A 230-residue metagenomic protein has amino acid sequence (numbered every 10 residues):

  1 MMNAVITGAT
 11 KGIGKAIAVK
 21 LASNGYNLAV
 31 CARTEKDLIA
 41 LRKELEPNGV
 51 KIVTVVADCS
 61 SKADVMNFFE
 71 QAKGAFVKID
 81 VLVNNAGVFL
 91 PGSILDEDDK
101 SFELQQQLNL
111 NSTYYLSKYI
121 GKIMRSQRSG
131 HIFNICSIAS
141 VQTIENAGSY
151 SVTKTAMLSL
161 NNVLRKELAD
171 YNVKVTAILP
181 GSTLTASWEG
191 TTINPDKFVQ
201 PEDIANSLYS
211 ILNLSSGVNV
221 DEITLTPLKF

Functional and structural regions predicted by a protein language model:
T10-K11: Conserved glycine-rich cofactor-binding loop
N24-L41: Conserved glycine-rich Rossmann-like NAD(P)H-binding loop of the short-chain dehydrogenase/reductase
K36, V56-N67, D99: The beta1-alpha1 cofactor-binding region of Rossmann-like NAD(H)/NADP(H)-dependent oxidoreductases
S93-I94, D98-E103: Substrate-binding pocket helix/loop in short-chain dehydrogenase/reductase
S117, T153: Active-site helix of classical SDR
S137: Residue(s) in the substrate-gating loop at a strand-loop-helix junction that position the organic substrate next
D170, A177, I193-F230: C-terminal helical subdomain
